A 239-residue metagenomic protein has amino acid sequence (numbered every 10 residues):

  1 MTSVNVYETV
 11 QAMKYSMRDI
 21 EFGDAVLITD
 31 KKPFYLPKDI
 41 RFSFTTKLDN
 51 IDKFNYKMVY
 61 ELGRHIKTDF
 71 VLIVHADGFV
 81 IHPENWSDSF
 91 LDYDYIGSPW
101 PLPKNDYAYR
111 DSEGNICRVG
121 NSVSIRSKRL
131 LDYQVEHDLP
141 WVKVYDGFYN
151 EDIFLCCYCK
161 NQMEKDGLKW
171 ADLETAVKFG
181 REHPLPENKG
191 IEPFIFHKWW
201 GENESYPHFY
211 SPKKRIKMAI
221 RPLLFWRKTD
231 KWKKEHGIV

Functional and structural regions predicted by a protein language model:
M1-I51, N55, V59-F70: N-terminal anchoring/stem segment of glycosyltransferases
T2-T9, I51-N55, R64, N115-S124 (+1 more regions): Aromatic-acidic/polar surface patches that form glycan- and anion
D19-I20, H65-I66, S87-L91, R126: Short, conserved loop/helix-junction motifs that constitute active-site signature segments in enzyme catalytic cores
A25, A76-D77, S127: Generic structural signal for small/hydrophobic residues in well-ordered secondary structure, especially within
P37-K38, H82-N85, V135: Short glycine-/acidic-enriched loop or helix-start segments at secondary-structure transitions that form or flank
T68-I81: Short beta-strand-to-loop acidic/aromatic patch adjacent to the donor-nucleotide binding site
F79-S112: Conserved donor-nucleotide/metal-binding helix-loop-beta segment in metal-dependent transferases, i.e., the alpha-helix
R118-I238: Catalytic core and acceptor-binding pocket of nucleotide-sugar-dependent glycosyltransferases
